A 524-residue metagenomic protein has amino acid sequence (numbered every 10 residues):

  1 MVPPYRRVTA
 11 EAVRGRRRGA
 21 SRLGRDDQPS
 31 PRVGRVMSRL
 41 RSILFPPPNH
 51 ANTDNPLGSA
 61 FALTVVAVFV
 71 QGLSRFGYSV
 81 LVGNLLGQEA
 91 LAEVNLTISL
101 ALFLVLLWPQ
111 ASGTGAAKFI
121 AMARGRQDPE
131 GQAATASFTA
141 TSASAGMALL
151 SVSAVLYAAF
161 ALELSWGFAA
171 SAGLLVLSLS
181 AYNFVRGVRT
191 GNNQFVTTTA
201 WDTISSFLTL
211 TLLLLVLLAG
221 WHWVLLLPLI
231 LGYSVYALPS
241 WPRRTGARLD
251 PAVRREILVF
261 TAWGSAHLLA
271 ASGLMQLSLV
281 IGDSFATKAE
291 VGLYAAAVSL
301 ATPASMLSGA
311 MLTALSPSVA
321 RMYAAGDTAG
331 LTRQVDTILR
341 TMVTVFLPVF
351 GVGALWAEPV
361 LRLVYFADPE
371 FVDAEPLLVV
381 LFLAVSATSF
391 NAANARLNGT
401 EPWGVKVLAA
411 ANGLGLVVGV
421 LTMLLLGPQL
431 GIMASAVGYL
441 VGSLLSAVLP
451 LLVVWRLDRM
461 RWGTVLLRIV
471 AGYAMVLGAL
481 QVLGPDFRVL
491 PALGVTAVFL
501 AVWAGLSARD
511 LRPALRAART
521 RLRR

Functional and structural regions predicted by a protein language model:
V2-H50, L480-R524: Membrane-proximal transmembrane or re-entrant/amphipathic helices at the cytosolic face
V13, L23, P29-P47, T53-G113 (+3 more regions): Signature of the first transmembrane helix
S42-T53, L57, A170, V196-A200 (+7 more regions): Interhelical loop/hinge segments that connect adjacent transmembrane helices in multipass membrane
G58-R75, T97, L102, L106-A159 (+3 more regions): Membrane-water interface segments that mark the loop-to-transmembrane alpha-helix transition
S59-R75, S205, L225-S240, R244 (+4 more regions): Transmembrane helical elements of multi-pass membrane transporters/channels
Q71, R75, S79, T97-V105 (+12 more regions): Short runs within selected transmembrane alpha-helices of multi-pass transporters and secretion channels
A121-T139, L293-G413: Specific pore-lining/lateral-gate transmembrane helices of multi-pass inner-membrane transport and insertion machines
T141-L269, G478: Hydrophobic transmembrane helix module of multi-pass membrane transport proteins
